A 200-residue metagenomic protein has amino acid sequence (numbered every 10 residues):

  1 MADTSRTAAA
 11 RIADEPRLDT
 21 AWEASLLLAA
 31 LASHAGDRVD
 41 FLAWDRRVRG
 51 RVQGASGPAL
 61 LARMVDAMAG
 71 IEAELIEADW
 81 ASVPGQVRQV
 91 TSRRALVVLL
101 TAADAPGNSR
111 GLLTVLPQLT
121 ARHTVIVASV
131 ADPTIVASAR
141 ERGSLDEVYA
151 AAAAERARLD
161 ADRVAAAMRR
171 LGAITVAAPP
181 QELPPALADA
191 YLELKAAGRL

Functional and structural regions predicted by a protein language model:
M1-L200: Exposed, interaction-prone extracellular/peripheral surfaces
